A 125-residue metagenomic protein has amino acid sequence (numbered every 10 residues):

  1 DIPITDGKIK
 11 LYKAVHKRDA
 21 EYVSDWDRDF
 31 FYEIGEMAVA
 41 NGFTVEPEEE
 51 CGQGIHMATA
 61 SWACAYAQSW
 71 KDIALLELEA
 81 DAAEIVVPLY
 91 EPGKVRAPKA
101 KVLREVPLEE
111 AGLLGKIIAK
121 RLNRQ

Functional and structural regions predicted by a protein language model:
D1-Q125: Short, glycine-biased loop/turn motifs at secondary-structure junctions and in low-complexity Ser/Thr/Pro-rich termini
